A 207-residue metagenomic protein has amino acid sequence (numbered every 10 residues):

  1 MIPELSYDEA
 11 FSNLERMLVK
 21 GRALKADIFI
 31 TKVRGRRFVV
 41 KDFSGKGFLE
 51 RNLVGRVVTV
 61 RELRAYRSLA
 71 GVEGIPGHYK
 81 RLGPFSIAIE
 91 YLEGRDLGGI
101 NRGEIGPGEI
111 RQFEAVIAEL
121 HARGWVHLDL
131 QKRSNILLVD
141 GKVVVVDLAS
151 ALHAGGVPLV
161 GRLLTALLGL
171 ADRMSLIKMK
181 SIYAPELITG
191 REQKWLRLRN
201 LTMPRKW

Functional and structural regions predicted by a protein language model:
M1-V19, K206: Juxta-kinase regulatory segment immediately upstream of eukaryotic protein kinase catalytic domains
N13-R67: ATP-binding glycine-rich loop module of kinase domains
I30-G35, E90-Y91, V139: Active-site beta-strand termini and strand-to-loop segments that position acidic
G47-F48, D96, N135, H153-A154: Conserved protein kinase catalytic core
G55-T59, A65-Q112, V116: Conserved structural core of kinase catalytic domains
A122-L138: Catalytic-loop of the protein kinase fold
V139-W207: C-lobe/activation-segment region of protein kinase-like
